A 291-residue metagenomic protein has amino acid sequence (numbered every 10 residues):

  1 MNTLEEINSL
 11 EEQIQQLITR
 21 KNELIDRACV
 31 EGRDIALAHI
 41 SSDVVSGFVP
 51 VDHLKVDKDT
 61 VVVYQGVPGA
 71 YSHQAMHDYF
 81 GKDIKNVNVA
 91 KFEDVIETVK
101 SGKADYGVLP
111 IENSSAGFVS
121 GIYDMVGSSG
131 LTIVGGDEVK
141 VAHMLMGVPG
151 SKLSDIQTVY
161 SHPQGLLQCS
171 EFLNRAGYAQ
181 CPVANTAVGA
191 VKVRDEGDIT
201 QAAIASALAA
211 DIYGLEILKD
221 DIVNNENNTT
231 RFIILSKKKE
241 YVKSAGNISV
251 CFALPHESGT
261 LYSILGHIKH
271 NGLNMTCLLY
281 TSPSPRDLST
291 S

Functional and structural regions predicted by a protein language model:
M1-S282, R286-S291: Domain-level signature for soluble enzymes in the chorismate/prephenate branch of the shikimate pathway
